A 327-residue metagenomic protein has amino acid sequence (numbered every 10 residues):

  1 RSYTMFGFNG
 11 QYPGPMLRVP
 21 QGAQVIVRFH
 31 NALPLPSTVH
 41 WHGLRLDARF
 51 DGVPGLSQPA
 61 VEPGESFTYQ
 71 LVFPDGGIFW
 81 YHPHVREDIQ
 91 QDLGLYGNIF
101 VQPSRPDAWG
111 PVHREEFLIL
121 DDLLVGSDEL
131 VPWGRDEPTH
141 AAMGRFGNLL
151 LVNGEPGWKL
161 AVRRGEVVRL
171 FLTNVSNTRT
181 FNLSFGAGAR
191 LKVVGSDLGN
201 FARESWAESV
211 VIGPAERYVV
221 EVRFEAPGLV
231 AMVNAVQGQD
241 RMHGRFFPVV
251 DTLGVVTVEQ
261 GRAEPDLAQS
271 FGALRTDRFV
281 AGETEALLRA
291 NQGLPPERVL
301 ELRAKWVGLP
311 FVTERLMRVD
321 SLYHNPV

Functional and structural regions predicted by a protein language model:
R1-A108, R179-V211, L229-P248, P310-V327: Histidine- and aromatic-enriched segments that form or immediately flank copper-ligand environments
F6, R114-E166, F171-N177, V307 (+3 more regions): Acidic-aromatic/histidine active-site loop/patch
G10-Y12, R18-A23, A32, M143 (+4 more regions): Short, surface-exposed loop/turn motifs at beta-strand boundaries within globular domains
Y12-G14, G22-I26, S66-T68, E115 (+4 more regions): Intrinsic-disorder/low-complexity, polar/charged segments enriched in Ser/Thr/Lys/Arg/Asp/Glu/Gln
R18-V19, L118, L172, A215: A residue-level signal for conserved active-site and pocket-lining positions in enzyme catalytic cores
R28-H30, V72, H84, W133 (+4 more regions): Residue-level recognition of well-ordered beta-strand positions that form the cores of beta-sheet-rich folds across
L71-F73, L160-V162, V222: Exposed beta-sheet edge/beta-hairpin loop segments within beta-rich domains
Q91-V125, A202-V327: Extended terminal and domain-junction accessory segments
